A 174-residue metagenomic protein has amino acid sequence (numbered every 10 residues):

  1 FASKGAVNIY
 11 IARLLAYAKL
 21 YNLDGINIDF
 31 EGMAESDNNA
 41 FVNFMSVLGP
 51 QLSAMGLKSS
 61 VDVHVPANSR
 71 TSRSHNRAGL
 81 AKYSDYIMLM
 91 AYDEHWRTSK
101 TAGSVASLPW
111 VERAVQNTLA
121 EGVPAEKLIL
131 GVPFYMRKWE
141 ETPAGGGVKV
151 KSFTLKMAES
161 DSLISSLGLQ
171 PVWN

Functional and structural regions predicted by a protein language model:
F1-L108: Chitinase-like catalytic core of GlcNAc-active glycosidases
S3, N76, S107, P124 (+1 more regions): Helix N-cap and loop-to-helix transition residues
A12, L20, L52, A120 (+3 more regions): Intrinsically disordered, low-complexity regions
G25-E31, V65-R70, E126-F134, G168-N174: Noncatalytic linker/hinge segments flanking ATPase motor cores
G49, A54, Y86-L89, D93-H95 (+1 more regions): Active-site region of glycoside hydrolase catalytic domains
K58-A67, H95-K100, N117-I129, S165-L169: Low-complexity, flexible helical/coil segments
R77-Y83, P109-A114, A125-L128, M157-G168: Short alpha-helical interface patches
F134-N174: Glycan-binding loop/region signatures in secreted carbohydrate-active enzymes
